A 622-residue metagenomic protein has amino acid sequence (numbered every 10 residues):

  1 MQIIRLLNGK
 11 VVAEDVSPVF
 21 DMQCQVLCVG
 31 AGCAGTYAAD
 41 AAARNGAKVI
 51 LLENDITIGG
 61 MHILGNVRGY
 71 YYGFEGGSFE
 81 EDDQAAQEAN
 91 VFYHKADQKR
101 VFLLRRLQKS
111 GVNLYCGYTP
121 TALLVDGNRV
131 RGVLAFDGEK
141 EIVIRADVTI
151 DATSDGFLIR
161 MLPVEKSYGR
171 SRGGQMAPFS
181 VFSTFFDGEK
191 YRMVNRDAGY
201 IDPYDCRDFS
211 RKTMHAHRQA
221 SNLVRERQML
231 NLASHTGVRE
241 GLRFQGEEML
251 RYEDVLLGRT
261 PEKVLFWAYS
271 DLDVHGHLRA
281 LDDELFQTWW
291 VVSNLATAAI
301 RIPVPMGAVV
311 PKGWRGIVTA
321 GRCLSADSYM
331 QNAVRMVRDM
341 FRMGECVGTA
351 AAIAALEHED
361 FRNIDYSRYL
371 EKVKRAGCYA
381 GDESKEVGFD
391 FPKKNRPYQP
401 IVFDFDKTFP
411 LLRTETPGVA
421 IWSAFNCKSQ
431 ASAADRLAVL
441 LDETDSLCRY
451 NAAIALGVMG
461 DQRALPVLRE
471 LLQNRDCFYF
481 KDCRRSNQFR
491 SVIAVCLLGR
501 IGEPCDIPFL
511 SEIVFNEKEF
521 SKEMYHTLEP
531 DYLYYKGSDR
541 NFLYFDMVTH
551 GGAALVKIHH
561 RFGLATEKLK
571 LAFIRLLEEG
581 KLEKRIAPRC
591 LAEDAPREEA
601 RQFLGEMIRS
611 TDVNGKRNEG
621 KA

Functional and structural regions predicted by a protein language model:
Q2-L7, A13-Q23, Y37, A41 (+5 more regions): Conserved N-terminal/central alpha/beta ligand/cofactor-binding core
I3-G9, S17, M61, A85 (+5 more regions): Flavin (FAD/FMN)-binding glycine-rich loop and adjacent Rossmann-like elements that form
G30-C33: Glycine-rich Rossmann-fold phosphate-binding loop(s) that bind the pyrophosphate of adenine dinucleotide cofactors
D40, R44, C346-L356, G457-V458 (+2 more regions): Short glycine/serine- and small hydrophobic-enriched flexible loop segments
A89-N90, E383-N426, R436: C-terminal domain-closing interface element
Q399-P410, S429-D442, D461-K481, E503-K536 (+2 more regions): Amphipathic alpha-helical scaffolding segments comprising HEAT/armadillo-like alpha-solenoid repeats
E415-Q430, D435, V439-D442, L447-Q462 (+3 more regions): Structural detector for internal amphipathic alpha-helices that build alpha-solenoid repeat scaffolds
